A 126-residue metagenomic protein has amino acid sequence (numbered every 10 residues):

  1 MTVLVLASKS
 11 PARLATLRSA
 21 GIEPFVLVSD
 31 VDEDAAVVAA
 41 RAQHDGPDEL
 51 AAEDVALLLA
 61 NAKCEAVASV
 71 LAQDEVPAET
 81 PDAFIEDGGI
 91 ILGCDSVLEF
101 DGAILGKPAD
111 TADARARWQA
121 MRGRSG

Functional and structural regions predicted by a protein language model:
M1-L4, A12, G46-G126: Anionic-ligand binding patches
L4-V28: N-terminal G-site helix/loop of the GST-like fold
S19-E23, R41, L105-A109: Short, glycine/charged-enriched secondary-structure capping and boundary segments
I22-P47: Short glycine-rich, Thr/Ser-proximal phosphate-binding strand/loop in the N-terminal lobe of ATP-dependent enzymes
